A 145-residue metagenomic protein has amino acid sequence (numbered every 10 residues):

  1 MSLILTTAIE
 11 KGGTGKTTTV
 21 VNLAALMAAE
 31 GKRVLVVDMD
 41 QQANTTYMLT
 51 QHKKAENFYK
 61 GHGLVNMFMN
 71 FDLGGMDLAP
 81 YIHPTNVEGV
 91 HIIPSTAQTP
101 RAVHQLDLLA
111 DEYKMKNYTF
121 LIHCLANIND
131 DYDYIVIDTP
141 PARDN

Functional and structural regions predicted by a protein language model:
M1-N145: P-loop NTP-binding core
